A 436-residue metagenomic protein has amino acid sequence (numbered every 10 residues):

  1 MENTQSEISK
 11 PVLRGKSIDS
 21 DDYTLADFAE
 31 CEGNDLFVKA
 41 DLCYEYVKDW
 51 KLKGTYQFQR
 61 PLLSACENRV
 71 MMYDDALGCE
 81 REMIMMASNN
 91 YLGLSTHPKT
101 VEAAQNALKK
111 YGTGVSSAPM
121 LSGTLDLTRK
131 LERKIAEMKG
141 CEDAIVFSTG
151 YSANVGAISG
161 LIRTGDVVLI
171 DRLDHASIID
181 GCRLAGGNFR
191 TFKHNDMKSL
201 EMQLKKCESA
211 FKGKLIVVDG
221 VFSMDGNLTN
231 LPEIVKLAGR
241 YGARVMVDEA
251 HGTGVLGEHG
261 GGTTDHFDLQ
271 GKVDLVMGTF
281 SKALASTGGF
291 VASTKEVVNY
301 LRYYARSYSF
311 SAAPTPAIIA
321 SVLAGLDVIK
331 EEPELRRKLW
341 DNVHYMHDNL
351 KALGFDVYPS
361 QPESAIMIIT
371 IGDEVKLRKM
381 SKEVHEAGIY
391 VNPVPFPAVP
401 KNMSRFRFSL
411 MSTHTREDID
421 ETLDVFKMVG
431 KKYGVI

Functional and structural regions predicted by a protein language model:
M1-D21, A26, P98, E102-N106 (+5 more regions): PLP-dependent enzyme catalytic core of the Aspartate aminotransferase-like
E2-C31, L36-Y111, A243: N-terminal "arm"/small-domain region of PLP-dependent enzymes with the aminotransferase-like
E30, L42, R337-H347, K351-A387 (+2 more regions): Conserved PLP-binding catalytic core of the aspartate aminotransferase-like
N90, R190, H194-V247, M411: Active-site phosphate-binding strand-loop segment of PLP-dependent enzymes
V101-T149: Conserved N-terminal alpha-helix of the aminotransferase class I/II PLP-enzyme fold
A157-A176: Conserved PLP-anchoring active-site segment centered on the Schiff-base-forming lysine
H259, D265-Y300: Active-site PLP attachment segment
A313-E332, K338, N342, K351 (+1 more regions): Structural motif of enzymes handling amino- and sulfur-group chemistry
